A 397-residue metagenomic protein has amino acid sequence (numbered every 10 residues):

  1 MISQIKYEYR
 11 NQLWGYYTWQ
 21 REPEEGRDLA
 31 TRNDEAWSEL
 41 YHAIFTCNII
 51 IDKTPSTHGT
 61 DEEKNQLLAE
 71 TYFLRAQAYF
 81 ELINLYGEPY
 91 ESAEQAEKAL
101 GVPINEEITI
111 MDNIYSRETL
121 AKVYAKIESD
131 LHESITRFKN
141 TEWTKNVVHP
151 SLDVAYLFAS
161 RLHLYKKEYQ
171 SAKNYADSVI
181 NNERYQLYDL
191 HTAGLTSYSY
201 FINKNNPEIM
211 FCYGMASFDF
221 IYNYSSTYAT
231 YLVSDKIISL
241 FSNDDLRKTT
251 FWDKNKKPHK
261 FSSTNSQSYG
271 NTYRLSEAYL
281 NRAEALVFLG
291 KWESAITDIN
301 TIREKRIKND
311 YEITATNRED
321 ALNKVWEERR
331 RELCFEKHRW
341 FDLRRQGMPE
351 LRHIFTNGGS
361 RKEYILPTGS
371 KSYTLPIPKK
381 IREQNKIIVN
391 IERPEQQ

Functional and structural regions predicted by a protein language model:
N11-Y86, E118, I135-W143, S266-L275 (+3 more regions): Conserved, well-structured interaction surfaces
I44-C47, Y124, L131, A176 (+2 more regions): Inward-facing hydrophobic residues that define packing positions of alpha-helical scaffold repeats
T54, Y86, L131, F138 (+3 more regions): Alpha-helical junction/boundary sensor with strong preference for TPR arrays
L85-A125: Short coil/linker segments at helix-helix boundaries
H149, K167, K173-S276, K308-N309 (+5 more regions): Hydrophobic-face positions in mid-chain alpha helices that act as interaction patches
